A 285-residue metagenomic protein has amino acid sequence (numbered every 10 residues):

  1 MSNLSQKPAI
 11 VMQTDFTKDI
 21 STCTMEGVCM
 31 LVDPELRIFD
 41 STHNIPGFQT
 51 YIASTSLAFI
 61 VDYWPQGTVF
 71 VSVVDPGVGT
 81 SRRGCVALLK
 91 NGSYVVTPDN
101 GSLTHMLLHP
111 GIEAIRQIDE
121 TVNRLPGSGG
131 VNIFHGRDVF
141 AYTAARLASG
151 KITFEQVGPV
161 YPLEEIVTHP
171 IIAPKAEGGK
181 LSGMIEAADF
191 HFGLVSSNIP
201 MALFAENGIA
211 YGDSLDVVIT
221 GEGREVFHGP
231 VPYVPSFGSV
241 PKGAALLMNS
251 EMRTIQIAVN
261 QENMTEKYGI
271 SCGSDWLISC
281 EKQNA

Functional and structural regions predicted by a protein language model:
S2-T14, D19-V74, R146: Alpha/propeptide regions of enzymes that mature by internal proteolysis
A9, P34-R37, Q49-A53, W64-V73 (+1 more regions): Active-site histidine-anchored catalytic micro-motif
F16-I20, G77-T80, E262-M264: Short acidic, Gly/Ser-rich segments with clustered Asp/Glu that frequently serve as metal-coordination loops in enzyme
F70, L215-V217, L246, S274-I278: Generic structural signal for buried aliphatic residues
P126-Y211: Anionic-ligand-binding alpha/beta catalytic cores of soluble enzymes and soluble regulatory domains that recognize
L194-G269: A conserved acidic, glycine/proline-rich C-terminal tail/linker
I270-A285: Pepsin/retropepsin-fold aspartyl endopeptidases
